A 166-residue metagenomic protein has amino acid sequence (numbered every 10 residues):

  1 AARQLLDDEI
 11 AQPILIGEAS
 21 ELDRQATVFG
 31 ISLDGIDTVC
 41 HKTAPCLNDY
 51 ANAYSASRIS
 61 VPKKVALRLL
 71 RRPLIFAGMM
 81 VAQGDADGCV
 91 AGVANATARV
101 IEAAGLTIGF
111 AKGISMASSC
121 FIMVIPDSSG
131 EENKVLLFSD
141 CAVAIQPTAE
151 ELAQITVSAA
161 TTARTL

Functional and structural regions predicted by a protein language model:
A1-L166: Anion-binding alpha/beta catalytic cores of soluble intermediary-metabolism enzymes, centered on
